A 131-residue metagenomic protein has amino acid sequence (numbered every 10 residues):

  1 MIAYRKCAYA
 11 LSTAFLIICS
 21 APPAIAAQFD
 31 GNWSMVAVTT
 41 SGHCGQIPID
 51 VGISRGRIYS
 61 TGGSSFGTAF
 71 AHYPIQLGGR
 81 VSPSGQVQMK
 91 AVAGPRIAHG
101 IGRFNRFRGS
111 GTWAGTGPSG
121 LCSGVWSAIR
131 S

Functional and structural regions predicted by a protein language model:
M1-L11: Bacterial N-terminal signal peptides that target proteins for export
A10-C19: Bacterial N-terminal signal peptides
C19-S20, G45: Compositionally biased, intrinsically disordered/low-complexity regions enriched for serine, proline and threonine
A21-A26: Sec/Tat signal peptide C-region and signal peptidase I cleavage site
A27-S131: Central antiparallel beta-sheet cores of small beta-barrel/beta-sandwich binding domains
